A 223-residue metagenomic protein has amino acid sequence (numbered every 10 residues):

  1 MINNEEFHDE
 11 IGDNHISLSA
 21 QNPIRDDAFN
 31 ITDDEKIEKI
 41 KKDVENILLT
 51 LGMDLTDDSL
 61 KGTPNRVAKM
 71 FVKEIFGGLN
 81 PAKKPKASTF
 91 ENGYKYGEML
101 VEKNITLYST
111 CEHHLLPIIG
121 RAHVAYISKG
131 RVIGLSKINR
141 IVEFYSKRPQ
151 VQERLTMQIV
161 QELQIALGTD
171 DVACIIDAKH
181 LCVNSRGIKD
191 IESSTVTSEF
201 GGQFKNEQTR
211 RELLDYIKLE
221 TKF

Functional and structural regions predicted by a protein language model:
M1-F223: A domain-level signal for the structural core that forms small-molecule/cofactor-binding pockets and catalytic centers
